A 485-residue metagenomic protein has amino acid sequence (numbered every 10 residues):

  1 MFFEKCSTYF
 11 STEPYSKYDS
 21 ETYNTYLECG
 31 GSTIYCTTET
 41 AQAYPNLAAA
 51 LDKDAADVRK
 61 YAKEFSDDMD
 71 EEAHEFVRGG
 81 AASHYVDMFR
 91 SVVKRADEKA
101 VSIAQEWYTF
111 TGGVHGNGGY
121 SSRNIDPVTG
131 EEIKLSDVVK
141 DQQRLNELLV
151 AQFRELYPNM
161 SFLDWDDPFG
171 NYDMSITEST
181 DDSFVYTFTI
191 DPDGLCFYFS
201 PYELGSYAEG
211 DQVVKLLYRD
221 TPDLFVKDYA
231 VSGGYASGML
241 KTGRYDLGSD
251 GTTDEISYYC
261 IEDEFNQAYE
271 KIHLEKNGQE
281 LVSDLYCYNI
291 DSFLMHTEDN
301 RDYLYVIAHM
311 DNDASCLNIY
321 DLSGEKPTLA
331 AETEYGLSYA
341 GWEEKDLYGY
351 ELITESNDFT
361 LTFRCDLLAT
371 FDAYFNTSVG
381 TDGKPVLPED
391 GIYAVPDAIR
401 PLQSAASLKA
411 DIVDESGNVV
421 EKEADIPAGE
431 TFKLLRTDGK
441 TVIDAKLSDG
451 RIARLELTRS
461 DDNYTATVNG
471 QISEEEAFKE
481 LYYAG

Functional and structural regions predicted by a protein language model:
M1-G248, E255, I261-K271, Y286-F293 (+3 more regions): Compositionally biased intrinsically disordered regions enriched in Thr/Gly
F2-S20, T189-R244, L322-Y335, Y339-G485: Acidic, small-residue rich beta-repeat scaffolds with periodic aromatic anchors
D97-A104, R301-Y305, N357-T360: Short, hydrophobic/aromatic-rich segments at coil-to-beta transitions
S122, Y269-K276, L317-Y320, D372-N376: Hydrophobic beta-strand positions in blades of beta-propellers and related beta-sheet-rich domains
G238, T242-Y258, T297-Y305, E351 (+1 more regions): Acidic, glycine-anchored loop motifs typical of Ca2+
R244, Q279-Y286, A331: A short beta-strand motif characteristic of beta-propeller blades
Y258-E262, V306-D311, F363-D366: Beta-strand C-termini and the immediately following turn/loop, strongest in propeller blades
N266-K276, K409-I412, I443: Short polybasic amphipathic segments
